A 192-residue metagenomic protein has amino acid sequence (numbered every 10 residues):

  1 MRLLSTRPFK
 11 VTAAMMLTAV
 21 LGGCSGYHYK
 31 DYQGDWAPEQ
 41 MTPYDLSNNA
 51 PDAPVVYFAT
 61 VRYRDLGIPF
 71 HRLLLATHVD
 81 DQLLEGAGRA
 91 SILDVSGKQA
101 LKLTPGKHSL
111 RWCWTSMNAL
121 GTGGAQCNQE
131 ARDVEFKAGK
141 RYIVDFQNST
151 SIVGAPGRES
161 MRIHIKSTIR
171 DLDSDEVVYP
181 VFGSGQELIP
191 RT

Functional and structural regions predicted by a protein language model:
M1-C24: Sec-dependent bacterial lipoprotein signal peptides
C24-T192: Short loop/turn and low-complexity linker motifs enriched in small/turn-promoting residues
